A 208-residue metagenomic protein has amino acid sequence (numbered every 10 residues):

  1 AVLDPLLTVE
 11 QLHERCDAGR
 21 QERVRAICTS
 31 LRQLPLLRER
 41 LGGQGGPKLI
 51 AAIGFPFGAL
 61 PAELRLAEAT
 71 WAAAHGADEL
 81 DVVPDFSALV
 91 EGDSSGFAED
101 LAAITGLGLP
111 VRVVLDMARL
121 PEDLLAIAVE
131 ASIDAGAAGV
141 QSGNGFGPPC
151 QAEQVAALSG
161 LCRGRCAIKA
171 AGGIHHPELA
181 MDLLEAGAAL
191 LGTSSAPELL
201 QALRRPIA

Functional and structural regions predicted by a protein language model:
A1-H75, E122, I127, A131-A135: Conserved N-terminal beta1-alpha1 strand-loop-helix module at the mouth
A1-V2, A51-F55, A74-L89, D134-Q151 (+1 more regions): Glycine-rich phosphate-binding active-site loops on the catalytic face of alpha/beta enzymes
L12, C16, L34-P35, A69-T70 (+5 more regions): Generic structural signal for well-ordered alpha-helices, preferentially at hydrophobic/aromatic core positions
C16, R20-L36, F55, L80-A98 (+1 more regions): Glycine-rich, proline-tolerant flexible connector loops at the mouths of alpha/beta enzymes
R23-R25, G45-L49, G76-D78, L107-V111 (+3 more regions): Short, well-ordered coil/turn segments that N-cap beta-strands
L31, P35-F57, G92-R119, P149-H176: Alpha-helix-loop-beta-strand connector modules within alpha/beta enzyme cores
L60-A74, L120-A131, A156-G164, I168-A170 (+1 more regions): Catalytic cores of alpha/beta
L64, A69-A73, E79-G139, G143: Conserved anion-binding
